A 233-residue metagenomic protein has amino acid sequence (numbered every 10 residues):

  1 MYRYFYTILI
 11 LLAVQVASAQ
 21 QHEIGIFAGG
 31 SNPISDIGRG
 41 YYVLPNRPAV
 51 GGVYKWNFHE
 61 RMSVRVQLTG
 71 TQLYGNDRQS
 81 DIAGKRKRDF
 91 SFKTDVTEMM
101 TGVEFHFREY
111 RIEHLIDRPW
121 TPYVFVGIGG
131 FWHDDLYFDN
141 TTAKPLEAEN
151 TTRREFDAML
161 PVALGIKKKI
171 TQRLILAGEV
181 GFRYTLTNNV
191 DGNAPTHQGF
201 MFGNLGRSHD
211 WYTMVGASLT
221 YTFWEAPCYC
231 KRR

Functional and structural regions predicted by a protein language model:
A19-N57, D135, G216, T220-A226: Short glycine/proline- and aromatic-enriched beta-strand/turn motifs that initiate or cap beta-hairpins
A19-Q21, E60-R61, E109-T121, I170-R173 (+1 more regions): Short loop/turn motifs that connect adjacent beta-strands in outer-membrane beta-barrel proteins
Q20, L44-P48, D95-M99, W120 (+2 more regions): Residues that define the transmembrane beta-barrel architecture of outer-membrane proteins
I26, G30, G52-W56, T101-F105 (+4 more regions): Residues on the lipid-exposed face of transmembrane beta-strands in outer-membrane beta-barrel proteins
I34-G40, G84-F92, L146-T152, F202-R207: Extracellular loop and loop/strand-boundary signature of outer-membrane beta-barrel proteins
D36-Y41, D77-A83, L115-D117, L136-K144 (+2 more regions): Outer-membrane beta-barrel translocator domains and adjoining extracellular loop/strand segments of Gram-negative
M62-N140, S218-Y221: Gram-negative (and chloroplast) outer-membrane scaffold detector with strong preference for beta-barrel transmembrane
R78, I170-R233: Predominantly the C-terminal beta-signal and adjacent terminal strand-loop region of outer-membrane beta-barrel
